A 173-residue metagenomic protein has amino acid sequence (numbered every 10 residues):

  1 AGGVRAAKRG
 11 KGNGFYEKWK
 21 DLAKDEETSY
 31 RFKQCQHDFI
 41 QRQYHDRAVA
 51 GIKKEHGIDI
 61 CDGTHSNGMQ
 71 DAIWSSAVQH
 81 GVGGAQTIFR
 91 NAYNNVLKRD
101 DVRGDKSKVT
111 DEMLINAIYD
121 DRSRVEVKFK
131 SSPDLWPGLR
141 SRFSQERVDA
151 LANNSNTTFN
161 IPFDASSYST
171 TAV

Functional and structural regions predicted by a protein language model:
A1, A6-A7, A23, A48-A50 (+8 more regions): A sequence-composition feature that detects small, non-aromatic residues
A1-A72: Acidic, aromatic-lined catalytic clefts of primarily extracellular/periplasmic carbohydrate-active enzymes that remodel
H37-G57, W74-V82, N94-K98, V148 (+1 more regions): Sec-exported extracytoplasmic/periplasmic mature domains
I58-K106: A charged, solvent-exposed segment within the mature domains of Sec-exported extracytoplasmic proteins
A85-A172: Long, amphipathic alpha-helical surface segments
